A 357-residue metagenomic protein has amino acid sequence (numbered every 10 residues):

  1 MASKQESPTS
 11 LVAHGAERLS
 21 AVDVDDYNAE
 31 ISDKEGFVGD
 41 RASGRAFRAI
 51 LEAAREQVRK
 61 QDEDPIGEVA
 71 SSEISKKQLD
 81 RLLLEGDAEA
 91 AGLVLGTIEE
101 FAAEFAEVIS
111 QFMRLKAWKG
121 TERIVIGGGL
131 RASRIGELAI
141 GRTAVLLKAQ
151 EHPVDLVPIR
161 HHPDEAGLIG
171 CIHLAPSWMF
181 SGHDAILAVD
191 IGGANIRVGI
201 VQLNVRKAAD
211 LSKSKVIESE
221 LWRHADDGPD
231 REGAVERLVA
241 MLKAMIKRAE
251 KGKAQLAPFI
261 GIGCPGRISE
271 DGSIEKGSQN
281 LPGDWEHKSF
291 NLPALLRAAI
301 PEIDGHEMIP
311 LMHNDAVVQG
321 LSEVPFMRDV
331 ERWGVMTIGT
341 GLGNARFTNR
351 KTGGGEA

Functional and structural regions predicted by a protein language model:
A2-G36, A42-D64, S71, C171-I172 (+2 more regions): Gly/Thr-rich phosphate-binding beta-strand-loop-beta motif of the actin/hexokinase/Hsp70
A46-R59, S72-E85, I126-G129, G192 (+2 more regions): Short loop/turn segments at strand-loop or loop-helix junctions that form parts of catalytic or ligand-binding pockets
G67-E122, P158-D164, E220-L256: Adenine-nucleotide phosphate-binding core of ATP-dependent small-molecule kinases
F112-G120, L147-E151, P176-S181, V205-A209 (+3 more regions): Alpha-helix termini
G120-R134, I260-G266, I338-T340: Glycine-rich beta-strand-to-loop/alpha-helix junction loops that act as flexible
A132-H161, R223-V239, L256-F259, G266-W333: Glycine-rich phosphate-binding loop and adjoining helix at the ATP-binding site of ATP-dependent phosphoryl-transfer
V145-H161, E165-H183: Non-catalytic pre-domain segments flanking phosphatase-related domains
I172-P176, H183-F259, P265: Conserved small-residue-rich
